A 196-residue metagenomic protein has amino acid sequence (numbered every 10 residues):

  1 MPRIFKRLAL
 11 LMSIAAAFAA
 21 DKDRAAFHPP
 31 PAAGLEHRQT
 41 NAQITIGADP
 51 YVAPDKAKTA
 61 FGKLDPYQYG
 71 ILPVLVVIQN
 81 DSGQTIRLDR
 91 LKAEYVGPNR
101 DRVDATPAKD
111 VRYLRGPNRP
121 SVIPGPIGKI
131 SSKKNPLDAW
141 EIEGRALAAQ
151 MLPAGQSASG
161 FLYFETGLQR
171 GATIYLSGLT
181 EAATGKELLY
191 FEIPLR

Functional and structural regions predicted by a protein language model:
M1-A9: Bacterial N-terminal signal peptides that target proteins for export
R3-I4, A17, Y190: Intrinsic disorder/low-structure terminal segments
L11-A19: Hydrophobic h-region of N-terminal signal peptides that target proteins for export in Gram-negative bacteria
A20-R196: Conserved functional micro-motifs across diverse proteins
